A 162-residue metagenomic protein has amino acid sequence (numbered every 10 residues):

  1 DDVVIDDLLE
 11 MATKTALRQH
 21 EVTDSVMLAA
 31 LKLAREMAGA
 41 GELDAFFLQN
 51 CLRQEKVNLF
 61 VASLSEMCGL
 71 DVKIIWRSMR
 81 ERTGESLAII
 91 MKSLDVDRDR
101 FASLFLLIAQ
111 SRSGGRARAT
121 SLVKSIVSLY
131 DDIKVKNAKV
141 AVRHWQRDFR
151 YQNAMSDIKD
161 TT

Functional and structural regions predicted by a protein language model:
D1-T162: Alpha-helical scaffold segments
